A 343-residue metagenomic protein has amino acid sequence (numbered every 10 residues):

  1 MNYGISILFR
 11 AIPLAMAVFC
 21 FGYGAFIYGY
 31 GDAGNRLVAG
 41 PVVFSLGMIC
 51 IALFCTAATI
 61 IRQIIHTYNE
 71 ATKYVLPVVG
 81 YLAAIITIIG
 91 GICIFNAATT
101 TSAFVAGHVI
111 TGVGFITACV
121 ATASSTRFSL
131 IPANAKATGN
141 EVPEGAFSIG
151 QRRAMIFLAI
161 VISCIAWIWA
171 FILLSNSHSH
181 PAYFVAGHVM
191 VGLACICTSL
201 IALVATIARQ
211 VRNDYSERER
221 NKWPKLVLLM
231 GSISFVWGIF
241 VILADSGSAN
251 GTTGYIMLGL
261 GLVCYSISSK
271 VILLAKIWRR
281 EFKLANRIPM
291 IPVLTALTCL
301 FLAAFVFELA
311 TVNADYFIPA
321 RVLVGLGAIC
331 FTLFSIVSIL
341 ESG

Functional and structural regions predicted by a protein language model:
M1-N2: Short, Lys/Arg-rich, polar N-terminal cytosolic tail immediately upstream of the first transmembrane signal-anchor
S6-G29, A39-Q63, L76-A97, F104-P132 (+6 more regions): Alpha-helical transmembrane segments and immediately adjacent membrane-interfacial amphipathic helices
I64-A71, R212-E219, W278-A285: Membrane-interface helix-boundary motifs at transmembrane edges
N69, T100, S148, H180-P181 (+1 more regions): Intrinsically disordered, low-complexity coil/linker segments enriched for acidic/polar and small residues
F128, N140-V142, R280: Intrinsic disorder/low-complexity detector
K136-A146: Membrane-interfacial, low-structure loops and terminal tails that flank and connect transmembrane helices in multi-pass
